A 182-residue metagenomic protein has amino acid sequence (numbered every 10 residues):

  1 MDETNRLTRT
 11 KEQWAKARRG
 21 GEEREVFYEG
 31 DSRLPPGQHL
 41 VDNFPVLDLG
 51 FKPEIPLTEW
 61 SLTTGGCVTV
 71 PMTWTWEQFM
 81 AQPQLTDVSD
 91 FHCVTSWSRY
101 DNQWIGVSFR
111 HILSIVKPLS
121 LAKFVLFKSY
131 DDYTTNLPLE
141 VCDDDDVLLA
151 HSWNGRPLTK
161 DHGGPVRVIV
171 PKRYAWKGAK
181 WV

Functional and structural regions predicted by a protein language model:
D2-V182: Structured, non-membrane catalytic/scaffold regions adjacent to prosthetic-group chemistry
